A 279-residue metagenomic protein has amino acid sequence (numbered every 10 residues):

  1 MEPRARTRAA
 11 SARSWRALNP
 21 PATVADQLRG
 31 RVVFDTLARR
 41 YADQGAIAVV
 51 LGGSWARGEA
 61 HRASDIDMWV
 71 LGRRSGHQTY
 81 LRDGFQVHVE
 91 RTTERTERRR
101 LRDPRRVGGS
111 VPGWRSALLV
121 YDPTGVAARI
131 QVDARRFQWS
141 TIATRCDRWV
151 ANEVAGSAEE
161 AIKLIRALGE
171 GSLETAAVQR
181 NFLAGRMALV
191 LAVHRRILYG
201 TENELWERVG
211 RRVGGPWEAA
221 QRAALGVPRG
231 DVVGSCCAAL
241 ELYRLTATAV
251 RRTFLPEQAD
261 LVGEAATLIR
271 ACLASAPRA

Functional and structural regions predicted by a protein language model:
E2-I47: Helical scaffold of the NTase/Pol beta-like nucleotidyltransferase catalytic core
R8-A17, R29-V32, S54-G58, Y121-Q131 (+1 more regions): Short N-terminal helix-initiation segments at or just after the protein's N-terminus
S11-A22, Q78-S172: Conserved NTP/Mg2+-binding pocket subregion across the NTase superfamily
V50-T92: Catalytic metal-binding acidic patch
A63, L101-R102, N203-L205: Short aromatic-enriched loop/helix-cap "lid" or pocket-rim segments at secondary-structure transitions that line
T144-A279: Conserved nucleotidyltransferase catalytic core and NTase-mimicking acidic/glycine-rich helix/loop elements in nucleic
